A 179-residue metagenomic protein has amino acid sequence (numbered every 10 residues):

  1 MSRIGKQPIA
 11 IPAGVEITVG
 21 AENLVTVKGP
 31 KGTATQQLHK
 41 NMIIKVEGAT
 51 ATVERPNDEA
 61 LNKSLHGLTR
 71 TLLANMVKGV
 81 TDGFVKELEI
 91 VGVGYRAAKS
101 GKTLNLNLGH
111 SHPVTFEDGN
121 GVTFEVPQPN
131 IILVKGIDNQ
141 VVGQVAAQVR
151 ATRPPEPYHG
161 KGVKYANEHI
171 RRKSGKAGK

Functional and structural regions predicted by a protein language model:
S2-A147, A151-K179: N-terminal intrinsically disordered, cationic/polar leader segments that include organellar targeting peptides
